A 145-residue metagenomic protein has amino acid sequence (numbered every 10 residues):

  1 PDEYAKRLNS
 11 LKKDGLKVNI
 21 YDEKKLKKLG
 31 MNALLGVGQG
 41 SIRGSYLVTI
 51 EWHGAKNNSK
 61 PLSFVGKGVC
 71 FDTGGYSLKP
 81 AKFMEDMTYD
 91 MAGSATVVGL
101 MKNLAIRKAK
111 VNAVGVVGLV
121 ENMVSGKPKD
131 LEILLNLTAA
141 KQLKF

Functional and structural regions predicted by a protein language model:
Y4-F145: A generic structural signal for tightly packed, nonpolar segments enriched in small/aliphatic residues
